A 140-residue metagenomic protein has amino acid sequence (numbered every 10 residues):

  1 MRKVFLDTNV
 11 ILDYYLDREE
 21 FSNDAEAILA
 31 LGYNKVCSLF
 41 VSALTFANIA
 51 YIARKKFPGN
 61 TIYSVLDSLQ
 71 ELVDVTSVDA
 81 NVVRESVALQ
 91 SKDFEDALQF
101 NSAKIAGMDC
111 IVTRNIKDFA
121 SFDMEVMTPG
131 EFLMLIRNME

Functional and structural regions predicted by a protein language model:
M1-V41, R54-T61, S121, L133-E140: Short, well-structured N-terminal submotif of metal-dependent ribonuclease cores
K3, A27, L72, K104-E140: Acidic, PIN/NYN-like endoribonuclease modules and their adjacent C-terminal/linker elements
N9-V10, L44, N81, K117 (+1 more regions): Alpha-helix/helix-capping structural signal
V10-I11, N48-I49, E85: A general alpha-helix detector
E26, L44-N48, I52-D74, N81: Active-site-proximal, substrate-binding regions of enzyme catalytic domains and RNA-binding/basic surfaces
F40, T76, M127: General small-molecule cofactor/ligand-binding pocket signal
F46-A47, V83, I105, L133: Alpha-helix N-cap/helix-start and coil->helix boundary motif
D74-I116: Active-site neighborhoods of divalent-metal-dependent phosphate/nucleic-acid chemistry enzymes
